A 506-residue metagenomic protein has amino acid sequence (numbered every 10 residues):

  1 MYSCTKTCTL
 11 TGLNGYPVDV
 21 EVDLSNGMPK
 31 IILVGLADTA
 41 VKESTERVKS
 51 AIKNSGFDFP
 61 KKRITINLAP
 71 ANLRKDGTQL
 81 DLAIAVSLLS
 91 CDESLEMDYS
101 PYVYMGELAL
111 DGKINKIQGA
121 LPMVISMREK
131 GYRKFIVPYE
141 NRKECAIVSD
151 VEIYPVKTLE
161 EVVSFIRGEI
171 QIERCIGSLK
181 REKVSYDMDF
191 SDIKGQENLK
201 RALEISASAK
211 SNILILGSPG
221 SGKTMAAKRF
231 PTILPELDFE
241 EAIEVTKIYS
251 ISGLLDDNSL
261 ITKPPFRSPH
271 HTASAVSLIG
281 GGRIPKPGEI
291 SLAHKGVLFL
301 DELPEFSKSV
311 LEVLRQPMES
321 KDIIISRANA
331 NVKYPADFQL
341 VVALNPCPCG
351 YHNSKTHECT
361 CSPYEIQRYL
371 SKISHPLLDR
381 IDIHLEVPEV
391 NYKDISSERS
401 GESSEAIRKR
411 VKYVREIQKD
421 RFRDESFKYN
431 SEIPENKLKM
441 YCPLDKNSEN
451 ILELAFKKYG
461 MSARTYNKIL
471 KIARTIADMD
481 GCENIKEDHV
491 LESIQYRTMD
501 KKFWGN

Functional and structural regions predicted by a protein language model:
M1-L214, S221, S326, T465-Y466 (+1 more regions): Peripheral, non-AAA+ core regions of ATP-driven protein-machinery
V18-L24, L278, D382-L385: Short beta-strand elements
V34, A40-T45, P60, N67-G77 (+2 more regions): Basic, amphipathic alpha-helical bundle interface domains used for macromolecular binding and assembly
L110, L298-F299, E305-F306: Residues immediately C-terminal
R167-I205, A209, E236-I290: P-loop NTPase nucleotide-binding/switch module
L214-L255, S320: Walker A/P-loop
K295, D301-E302, V313: Walker B catalytic acidic pair
